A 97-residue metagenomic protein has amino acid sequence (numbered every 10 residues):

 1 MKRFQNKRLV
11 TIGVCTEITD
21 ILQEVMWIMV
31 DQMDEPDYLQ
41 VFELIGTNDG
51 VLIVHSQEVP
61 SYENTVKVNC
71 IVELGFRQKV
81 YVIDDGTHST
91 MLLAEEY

Functional and structural regions predicted by a protein language model:
M1-C70: N-terminal "domain-start" segment
P60-Y97: Short, compact, well-ordered microdomains
